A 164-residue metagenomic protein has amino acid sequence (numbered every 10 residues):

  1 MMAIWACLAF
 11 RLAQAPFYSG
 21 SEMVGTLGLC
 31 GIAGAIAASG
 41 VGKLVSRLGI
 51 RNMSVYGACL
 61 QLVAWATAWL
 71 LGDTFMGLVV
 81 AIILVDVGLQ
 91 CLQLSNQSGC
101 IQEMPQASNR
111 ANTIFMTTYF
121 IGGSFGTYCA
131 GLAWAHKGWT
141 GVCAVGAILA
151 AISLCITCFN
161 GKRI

Functional and structural regions predicted by a protein language model:
M1-F17: Helix-loop boundary and gating motifs at the non-cytosolic
F10, Q90-E103: Intracellular helix-loop hinge segments at the cytoplasmic ends of transmembrane helices in 12-TM rocker-switch-type
Q14-A33, R110-I114: Loop-to-transmembrane helix entry
G31-S39, G123-S124: Residue-level signature of mid-helix packing/kink "hotspots" within the transmembrane helices of 12-pass Major
I36-I50, W134: Helix-to-loop junctions at the C-terminal end of transmembrane segments in multipass secondary transporters
R51-N96: C-terminal transmembrane helical hairpin of 12-TM major facilitator-type secondary transporters
Q102-W139, C143-G146: A late C-terminal transmembrane helix in Major Facilitator Superfamily
V145-I164: Multi-pass alpha-helical transporter architecture, strongest for 12-TM Major Facilitator/SLC carriers used
